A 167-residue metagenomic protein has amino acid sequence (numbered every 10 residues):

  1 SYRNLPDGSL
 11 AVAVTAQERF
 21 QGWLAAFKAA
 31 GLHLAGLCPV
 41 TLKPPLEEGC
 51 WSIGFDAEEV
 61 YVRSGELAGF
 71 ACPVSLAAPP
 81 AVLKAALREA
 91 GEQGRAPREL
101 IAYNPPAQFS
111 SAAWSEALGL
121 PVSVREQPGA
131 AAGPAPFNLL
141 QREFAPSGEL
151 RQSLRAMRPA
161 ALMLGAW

Functional and structural regions predicted by a protein language model:
S1-W167: Hydrophobic/aromatic-enriched cytosolic interaction surfaces used to assemble or bind macromolecules
